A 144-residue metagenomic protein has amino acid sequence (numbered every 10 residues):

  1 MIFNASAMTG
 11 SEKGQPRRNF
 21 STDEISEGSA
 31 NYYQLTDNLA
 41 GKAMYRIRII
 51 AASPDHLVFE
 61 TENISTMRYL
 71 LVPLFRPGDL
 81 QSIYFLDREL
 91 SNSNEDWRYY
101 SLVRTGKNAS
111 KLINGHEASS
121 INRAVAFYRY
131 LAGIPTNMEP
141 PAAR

Functional and structural regions predicted by a protein language model:
M1-R68: Glycine-rich portal/gate segments that line the openings of hydrophobic small-molecule binding cavities
M1-S26, L71-P73, S91-R144: Terminal "cap-and-tail" regions of soluble proteins that handle hydrophobic small molecules
Y32-Y33, Y45, Y69, Y84 (+2 more regions): Sequence-level detector for tyrosine residue identity
M44-A51, Q81-E89: Hydrophobic/aromatic beta-strand elements that line small-molecule binding cavities or substrate pockets in beta-rich
H56-R88: Gly/Pro-enriched, hydrophobic low-complexity segments that function as extracytoplasmic propeptides/linkers
